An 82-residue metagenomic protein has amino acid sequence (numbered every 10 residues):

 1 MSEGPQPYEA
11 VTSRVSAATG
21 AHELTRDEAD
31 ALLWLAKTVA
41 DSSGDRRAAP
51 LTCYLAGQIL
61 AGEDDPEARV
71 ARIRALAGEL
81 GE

Functional and structural regions predicted by a protein language model:
M1-A21: Long, acidic, intrinsically disordered low-complexity segments
S2, A10, V39-A40, R46 (+1 more regions): Metal- and O2-centered redox machinery and metal/ROS homeostasis
E3-P5, V15, E67-E82: C-terminal binding/interaction regions
P7-V11, E28-A31, L35, D65-R72: General structural feature for long, well-ordered alpha-helical segments within catalytic domains of soluble enzymes
R14-H22, S42, G62-E63, L76-L80: Change "in soluble alpha/beta enzymes" to "in soluble alpha/beta proteins
A17-A21, A48-C53, G57, R69 (+1 more regions): Generic hydrophobic segment detector
T25, D30-A56, L60-A61: Amphipathic, hydrophobic secondary-structure cores in small proteins
